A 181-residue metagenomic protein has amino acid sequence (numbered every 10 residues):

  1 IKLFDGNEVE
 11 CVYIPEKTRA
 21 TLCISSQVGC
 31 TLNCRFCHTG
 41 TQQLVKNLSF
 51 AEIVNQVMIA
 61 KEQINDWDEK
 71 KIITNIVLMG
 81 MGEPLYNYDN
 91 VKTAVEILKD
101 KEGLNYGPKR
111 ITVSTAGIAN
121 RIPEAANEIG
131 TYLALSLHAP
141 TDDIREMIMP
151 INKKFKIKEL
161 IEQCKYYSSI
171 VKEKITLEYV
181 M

Functional and structural regions predicted by a protein language model:
I1-S26, V57-K70: N-terminal [4Fe-4S]-dependent radical SAM core
L3, V28-C30, L137-A139: Short, small-residue-rich loop/turn micro-motifs
G6, G29, N33, G40-Q43 (+3 more regions): Glycine-centered flexibility sites
N7-V9, Y13-S25, T39, V91-L98 (+1 more regions): Amphipathic repeat-derived elements
P15-E52, M58-I59: Canonical Radical SAM [4Fe-4S] cluster-binding loop centered on the CxxxCxxC motif and its immediate flanking residues
E62-N75, G80-M181: Conserved AdoMet/S-adenosylmethionine-binding subsite of the radical SAM
